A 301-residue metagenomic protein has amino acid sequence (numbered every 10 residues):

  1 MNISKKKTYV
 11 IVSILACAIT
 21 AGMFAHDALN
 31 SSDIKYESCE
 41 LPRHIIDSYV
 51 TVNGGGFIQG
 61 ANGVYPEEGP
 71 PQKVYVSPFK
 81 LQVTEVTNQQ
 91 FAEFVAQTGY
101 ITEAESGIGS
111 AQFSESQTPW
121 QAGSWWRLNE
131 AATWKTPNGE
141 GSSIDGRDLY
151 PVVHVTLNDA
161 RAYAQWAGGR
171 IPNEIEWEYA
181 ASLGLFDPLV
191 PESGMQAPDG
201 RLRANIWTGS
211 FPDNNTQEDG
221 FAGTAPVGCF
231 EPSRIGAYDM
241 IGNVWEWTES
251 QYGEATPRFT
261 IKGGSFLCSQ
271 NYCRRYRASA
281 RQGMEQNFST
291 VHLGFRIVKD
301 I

Functional and structural regions predicted by a protein language model:
N2-E140, N158, L183-F186, E285 (+1 more regions): Short, compositionally biased
V52, I58, G63, I101 (+3 more regions): Functional-site microenvironments in short loops/helix caps that host divalent-cation chemistry
